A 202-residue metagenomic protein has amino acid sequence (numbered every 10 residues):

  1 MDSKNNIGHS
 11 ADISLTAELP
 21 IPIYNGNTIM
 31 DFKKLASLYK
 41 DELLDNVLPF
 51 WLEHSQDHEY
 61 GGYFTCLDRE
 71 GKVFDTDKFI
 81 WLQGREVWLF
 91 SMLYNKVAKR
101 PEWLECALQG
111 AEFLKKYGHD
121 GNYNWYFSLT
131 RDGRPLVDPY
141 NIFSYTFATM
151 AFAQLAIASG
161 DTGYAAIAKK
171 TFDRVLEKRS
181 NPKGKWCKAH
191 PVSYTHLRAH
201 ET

Functional and structural regions predicted by a protein language model:
D2-N6: Extreme N-terminal basic, low-complexity initiation segments that serve as generic localization/processing leaders
I7-D12, E18-I21: N-terminal amphipathic/hydrophobic targeting modules at extreme N-termini, encompassing cleavable Sec/SRP-type signal
G26-I80, P101, E105-Q109, F113-W125: Low-complexity, Ser/Thr/Pro/Gly-enriched N-terminal "stalk/linker" regions
I29-S37, R85-P101, A148-D161: Well-ordered alpha-helical scaffold segments within catalytic/enzyme domains
R69-K72, F127-D138, A189-Y194: Acidic/His metal-coordination segments adjacent to aromatic residues that form catalytic metal sites in metalloenzymes
K115-F152, I157: Well-ordered mid-protein domain cores that form the structural environment of catalytic cofactors
F143-K185: Internal, well-ordered domain-core segments that constitute the primary functional module of diverse proteins
T195-T202: Conserved small/polar residues in nucleotide/adenosyl-binding loops
